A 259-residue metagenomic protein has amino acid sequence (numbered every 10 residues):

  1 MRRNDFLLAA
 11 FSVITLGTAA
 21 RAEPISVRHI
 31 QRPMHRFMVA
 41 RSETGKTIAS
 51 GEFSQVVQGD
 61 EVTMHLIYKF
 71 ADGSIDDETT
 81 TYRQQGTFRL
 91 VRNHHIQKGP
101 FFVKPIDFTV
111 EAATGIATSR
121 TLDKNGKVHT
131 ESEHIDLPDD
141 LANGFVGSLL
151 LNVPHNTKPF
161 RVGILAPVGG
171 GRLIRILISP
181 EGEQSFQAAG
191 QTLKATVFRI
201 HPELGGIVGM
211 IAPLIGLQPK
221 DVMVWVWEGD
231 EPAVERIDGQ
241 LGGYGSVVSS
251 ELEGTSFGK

Functional and structural regions predicted by a protein language model:
R3-L7: N-terminal export leaders
A9-G17: Bacterial N-terminal signal peptides
G17-A20, H134, F198: Ubiquitous "structural anchor" signal
A22-A113, P159-K259: Acidic, serine/threonine-rich low-complexity disordered tracts
R120-K158: Surface-exposed beta-loop interaction hotspot
